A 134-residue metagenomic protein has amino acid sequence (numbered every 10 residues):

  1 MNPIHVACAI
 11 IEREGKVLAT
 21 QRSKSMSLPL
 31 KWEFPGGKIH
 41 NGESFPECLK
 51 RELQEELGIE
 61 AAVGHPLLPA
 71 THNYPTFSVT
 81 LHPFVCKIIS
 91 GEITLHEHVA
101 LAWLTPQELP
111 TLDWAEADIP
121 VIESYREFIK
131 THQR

Functional and structural regions predicted by a protein language model:
M1-V17, K38: Conserved N-terminal beta-strand and adjoining loop/helix that marks the start of the Nudix/MutT-like hydrolase domain
H5-A7, G15, V79-H82, V99: Change "...and in nucleic-acid phosphodiester-cleaving endonucleases..." to "...and in nucleic-acid processing enzymes
I11-E12, A19, C86-I88, W103: Conserved hydrophobic "DFG−1" position in protein kinase catalytic cores
K16-E55: Conserved Nudix-box catalytic region and its N-terminal flanking loop in Nudix hydrolases and closely related
E56-V63: Short secondary-structure junctions
E60, A70-E92, A102: Active-site-adjacent beta-strand/loop module that shapes the phosphate/pyrophosphate-binding cleft
V85, T94-Y125: NUDIX/MutT-family hydrolases
R126-R134: Generic C-terminal helix-cap and adjacent flexible tail
